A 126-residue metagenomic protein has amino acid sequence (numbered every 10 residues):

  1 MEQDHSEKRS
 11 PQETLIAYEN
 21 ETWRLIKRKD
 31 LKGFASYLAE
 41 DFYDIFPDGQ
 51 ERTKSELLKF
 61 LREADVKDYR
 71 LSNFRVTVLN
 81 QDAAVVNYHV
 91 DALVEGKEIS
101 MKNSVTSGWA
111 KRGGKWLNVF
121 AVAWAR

Functional and structural regions predicted by a protein language model:
E2-S36, D41-R126: A beta-strand edge to alpha-helix "cap/lid" segment located at domain peripheries
